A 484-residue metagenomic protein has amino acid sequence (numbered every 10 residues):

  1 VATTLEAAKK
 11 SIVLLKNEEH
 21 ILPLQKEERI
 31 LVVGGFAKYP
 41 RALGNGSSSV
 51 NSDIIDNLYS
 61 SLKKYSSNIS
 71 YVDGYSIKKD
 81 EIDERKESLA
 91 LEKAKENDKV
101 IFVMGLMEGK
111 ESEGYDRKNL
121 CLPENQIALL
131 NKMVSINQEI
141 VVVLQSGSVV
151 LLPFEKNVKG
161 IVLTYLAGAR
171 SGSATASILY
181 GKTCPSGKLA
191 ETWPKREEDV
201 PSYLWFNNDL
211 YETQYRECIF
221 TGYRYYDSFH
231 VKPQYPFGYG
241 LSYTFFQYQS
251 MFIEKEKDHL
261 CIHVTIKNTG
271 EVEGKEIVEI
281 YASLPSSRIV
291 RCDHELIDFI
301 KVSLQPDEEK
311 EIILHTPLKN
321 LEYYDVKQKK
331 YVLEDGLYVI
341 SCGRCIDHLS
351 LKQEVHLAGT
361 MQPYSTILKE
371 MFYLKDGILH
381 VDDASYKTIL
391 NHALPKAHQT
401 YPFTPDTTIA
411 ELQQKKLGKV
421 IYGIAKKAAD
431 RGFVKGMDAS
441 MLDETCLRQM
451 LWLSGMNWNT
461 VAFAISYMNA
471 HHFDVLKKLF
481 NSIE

Functional and structural regions predicted by a protein language model:
A2-E484: C-terminal non-catalytic regions of proteins with extracellular/luminal or membrane-system context
